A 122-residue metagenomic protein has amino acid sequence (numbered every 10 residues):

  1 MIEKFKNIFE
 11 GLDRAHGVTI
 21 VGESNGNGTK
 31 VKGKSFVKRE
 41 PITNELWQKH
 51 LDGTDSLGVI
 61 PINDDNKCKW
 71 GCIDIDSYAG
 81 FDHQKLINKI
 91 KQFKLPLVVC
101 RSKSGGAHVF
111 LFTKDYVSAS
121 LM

Functional and structural regions predicted by a protein language model:
M1-W70, Y78-L86: DNA replication initiation on ssDNA origins
K4-K6, I87, K91-V99: Long, charged low-complexity interaction segments
G11-L12, I75, T113-D115: Residues immediately flanking
D82-Q92, F112-M122: Helical (often loop-to-helix) elements that flank the catalytic cores of nucleotide-handling enzymes
V99-H108: Short, conserved phosphate-binding/catalytic loop or strand-edge motifs used in phosphoryl-/nucleotidyl-transfer
